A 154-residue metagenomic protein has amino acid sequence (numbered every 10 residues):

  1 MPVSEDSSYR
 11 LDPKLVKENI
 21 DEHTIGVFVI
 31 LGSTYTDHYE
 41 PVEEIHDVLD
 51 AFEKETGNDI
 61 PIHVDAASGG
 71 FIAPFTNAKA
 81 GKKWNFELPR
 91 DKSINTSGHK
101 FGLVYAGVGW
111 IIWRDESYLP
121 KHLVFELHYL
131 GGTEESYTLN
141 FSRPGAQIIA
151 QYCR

Functional and structural regions predicted by a protein language model:
M1-D47, A78, K83-N85, P89: PLP-dependent aminotransferase-class I/II
P2-S7, E55-A66, L123-G131, Y137-T138: A generic structural motif
T24-G26, G57-I62, K92: Residue-level recognition of the N-termini of beta-strands and the immediately preceding loop/turn
S33, F75, K83-R154: Active-site C-terminal subdomain of aminotransferase-like
S33-Y35, A66-G70, K100: Active-site-proximal loop/turn and secondary-structure-junction residues that shape catalytic pockets, frequently
Y39-K79: Catalytic PLP-binding core of fold-type I/II PLP enzymes
